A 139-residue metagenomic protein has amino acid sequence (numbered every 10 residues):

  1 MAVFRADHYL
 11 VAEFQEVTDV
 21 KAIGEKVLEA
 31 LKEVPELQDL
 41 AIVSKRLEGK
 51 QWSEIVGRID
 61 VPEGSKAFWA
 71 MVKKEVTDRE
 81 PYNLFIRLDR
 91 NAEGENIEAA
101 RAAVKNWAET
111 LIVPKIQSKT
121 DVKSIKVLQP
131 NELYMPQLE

Functional and structural regions predicted by a protein language model:
M1, A102-E139: Acidic, proline/glycine-rich low-complexity IDRs
M1-A41: Short, extreme N-terminal segment that most often corresponds to the first beta-strand
R5-D7, R87-R90, E132, Q137: A composition-driven signal for long, intrinsically disordered, charge-rich low-complexity tracts
L10-F14, Y82-L88, I125: Hydrophobic beta-strand residues in large extracellular and virion-surface proteins
T18-A22, R90-A100, Y134-P136: Short, surface-exposed beta-strand/loop "edge" segments at domain boundaries and coil↔beta transitions
K21, K26, K32, K45 (+7 more regions): Context-gated lysine
E29, E95-W107: Extended Gly/Ser/Thr-rich low-complexity repeat segments, especially those forming or decorating extracellular
E33-I97: Short, intrinsically disordered low-complexity segments
